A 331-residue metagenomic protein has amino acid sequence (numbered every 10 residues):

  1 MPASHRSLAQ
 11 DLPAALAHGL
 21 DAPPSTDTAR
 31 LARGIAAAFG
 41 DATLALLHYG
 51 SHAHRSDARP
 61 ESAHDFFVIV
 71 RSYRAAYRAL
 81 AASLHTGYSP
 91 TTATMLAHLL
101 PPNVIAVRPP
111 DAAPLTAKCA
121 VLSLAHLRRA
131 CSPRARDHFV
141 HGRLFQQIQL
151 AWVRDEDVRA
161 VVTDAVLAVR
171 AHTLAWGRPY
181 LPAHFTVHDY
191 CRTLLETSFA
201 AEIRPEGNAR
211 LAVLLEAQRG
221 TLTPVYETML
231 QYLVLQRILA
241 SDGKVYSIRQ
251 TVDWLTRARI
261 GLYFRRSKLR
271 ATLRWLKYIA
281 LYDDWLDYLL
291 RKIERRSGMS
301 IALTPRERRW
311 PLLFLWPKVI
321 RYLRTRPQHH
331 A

Functional and structural regions predicted by a protein language model:
P2-A38, A42, L47, A53-E61 (+1 more regions): Catalytic core of pol beta-like nucleotidyltransferases
H64: Change "...and in nucleic-acid phosphodiester-cleaving endonucleases..." to "...and in nucleic-acid processing enzymes
F67-I69: Short hydrophobic/aromatic beta-strand micro-patches that form the beta-sheet surface supporting nucleotide- or nucleic
